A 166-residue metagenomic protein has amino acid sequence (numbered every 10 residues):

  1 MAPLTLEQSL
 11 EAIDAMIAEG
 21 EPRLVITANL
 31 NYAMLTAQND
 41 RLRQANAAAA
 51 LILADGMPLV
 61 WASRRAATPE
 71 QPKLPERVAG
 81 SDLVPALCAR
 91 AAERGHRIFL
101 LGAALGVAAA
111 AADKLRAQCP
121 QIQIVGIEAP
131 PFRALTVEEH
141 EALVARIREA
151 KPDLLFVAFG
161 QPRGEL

Functional and structural regions predicted by a protein language model:
M1-R77: N-terminal nucleotide/polyanion-binding subdomain common to many enzyme families
E21-V25, H96-R97, D153: Charged active-site motifs of nucleotide-sugar-dependent glycosyltransferases
N29-L30, G102-A104, F159-G160: Short, well-ordered beta-to-alpha junction loops that form the rim of enzyme active sites and present histidine/acidic
Y32, P58-L59, V107, Q161-G164: Alpha-helix capping/helix-boundary segments
A50, V125, D153: Conserved acidic residues
I52, L100, F156-V157: Conserved SAM-binding loop
L59-A150: Conserved beta-alpha
H140-L166: A contiguous pocket-lining binding segment that forms or flanks enzyme active sites
